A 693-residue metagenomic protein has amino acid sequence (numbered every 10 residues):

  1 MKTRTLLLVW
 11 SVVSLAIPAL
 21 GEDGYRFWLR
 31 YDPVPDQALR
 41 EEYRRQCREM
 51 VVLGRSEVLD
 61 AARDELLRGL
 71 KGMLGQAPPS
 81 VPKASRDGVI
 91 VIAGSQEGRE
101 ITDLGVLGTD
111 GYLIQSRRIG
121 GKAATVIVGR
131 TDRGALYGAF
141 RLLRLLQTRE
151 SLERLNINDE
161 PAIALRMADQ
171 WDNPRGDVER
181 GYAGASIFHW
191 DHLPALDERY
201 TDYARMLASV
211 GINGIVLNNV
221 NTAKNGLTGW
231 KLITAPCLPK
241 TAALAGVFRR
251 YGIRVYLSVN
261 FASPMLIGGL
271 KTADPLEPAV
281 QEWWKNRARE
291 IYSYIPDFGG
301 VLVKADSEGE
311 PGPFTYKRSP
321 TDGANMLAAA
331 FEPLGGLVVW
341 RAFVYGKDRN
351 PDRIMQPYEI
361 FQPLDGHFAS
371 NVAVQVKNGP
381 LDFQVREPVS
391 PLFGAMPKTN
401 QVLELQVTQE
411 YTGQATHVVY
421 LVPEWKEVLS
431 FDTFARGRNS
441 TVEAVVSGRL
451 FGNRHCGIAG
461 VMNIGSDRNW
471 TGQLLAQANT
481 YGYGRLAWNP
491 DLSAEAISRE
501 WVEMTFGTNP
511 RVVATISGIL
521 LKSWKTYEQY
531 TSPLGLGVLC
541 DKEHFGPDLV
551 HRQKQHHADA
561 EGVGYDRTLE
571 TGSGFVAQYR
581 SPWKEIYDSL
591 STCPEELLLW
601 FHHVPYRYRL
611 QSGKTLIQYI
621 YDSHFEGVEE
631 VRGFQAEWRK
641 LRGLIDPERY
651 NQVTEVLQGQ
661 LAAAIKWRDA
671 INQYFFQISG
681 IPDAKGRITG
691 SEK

Functional and structural regions predicted by a protein language model:
M1-L7: Bacterial N-terminal signal peptides that target proteins for export
L7-P18: Bacterial N-terminal signal peptides
A19-G120, E153: Acidic, contiguous N-terminal accessory segments
V51-S56, V91-E97, V128-R130, D172 (+3 more regions): Structural motif
R55-E65, G69, L104-K285, R289-L302 (+2 more regions): Feature activates predominantly on carbohydrate-active enzymes
V58-A61, R99-E100, A135, K224-L227 (+5 more regions): Extracytoplasmic/secreted cell-surface and envelope-processing proteins
P78, A235, A243, K271-R499 (+1 more regions): Catalytic-core regions of glycoside hydrolase
S440-K693: Catalytic domains of carbohydrate-active enzymes that cleave complex glycans
